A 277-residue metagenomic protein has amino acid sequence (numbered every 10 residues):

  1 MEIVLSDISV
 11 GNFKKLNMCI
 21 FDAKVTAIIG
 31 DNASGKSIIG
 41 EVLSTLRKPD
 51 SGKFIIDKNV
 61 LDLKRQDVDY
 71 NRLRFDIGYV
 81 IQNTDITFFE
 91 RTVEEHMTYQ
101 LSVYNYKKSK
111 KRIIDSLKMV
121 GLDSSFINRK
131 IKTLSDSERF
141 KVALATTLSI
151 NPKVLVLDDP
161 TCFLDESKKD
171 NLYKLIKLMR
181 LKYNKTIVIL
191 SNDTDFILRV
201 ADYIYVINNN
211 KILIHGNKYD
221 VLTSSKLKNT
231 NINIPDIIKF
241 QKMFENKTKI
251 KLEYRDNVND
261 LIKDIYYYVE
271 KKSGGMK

Functional and structural regions predicted by a protein language model:
S44: Helix-to-loop junction immediately C-terminal to a conserved catalytic motif
L61-G78, V103: ABC ATPase NBD coupling module
K108-F126: Conserved ABC ATPase "signature" region
K130-L134: Conserved ABC ATPase signature
L144: Hydrophobic anchor residue at the start of the ABC signature
S191-N192: H-loop/switch region of ABC-family ATPase nucleotide-binding domains
K211-I234: Conserved beta-strand-loop-alpha-helix hinge in the C-terminal portion of ABC ATPase nucleotide-binding domains
